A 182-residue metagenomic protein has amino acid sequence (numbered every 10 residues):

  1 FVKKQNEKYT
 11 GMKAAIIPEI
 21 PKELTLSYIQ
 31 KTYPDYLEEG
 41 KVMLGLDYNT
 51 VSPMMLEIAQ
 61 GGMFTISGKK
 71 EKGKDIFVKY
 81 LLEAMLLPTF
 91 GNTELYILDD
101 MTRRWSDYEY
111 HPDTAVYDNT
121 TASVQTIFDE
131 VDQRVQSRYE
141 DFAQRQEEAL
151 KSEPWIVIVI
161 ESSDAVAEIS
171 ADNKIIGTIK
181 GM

Functional and structural regions predicted by a protein language model:
F1-A15: Conserved P-loop NTPase
G11-A14, S27-Y28, Q60: P-loop NTPase motor module signature
P21, I29-M182: P-loop NTPase catalytic phosphate-binding loop
